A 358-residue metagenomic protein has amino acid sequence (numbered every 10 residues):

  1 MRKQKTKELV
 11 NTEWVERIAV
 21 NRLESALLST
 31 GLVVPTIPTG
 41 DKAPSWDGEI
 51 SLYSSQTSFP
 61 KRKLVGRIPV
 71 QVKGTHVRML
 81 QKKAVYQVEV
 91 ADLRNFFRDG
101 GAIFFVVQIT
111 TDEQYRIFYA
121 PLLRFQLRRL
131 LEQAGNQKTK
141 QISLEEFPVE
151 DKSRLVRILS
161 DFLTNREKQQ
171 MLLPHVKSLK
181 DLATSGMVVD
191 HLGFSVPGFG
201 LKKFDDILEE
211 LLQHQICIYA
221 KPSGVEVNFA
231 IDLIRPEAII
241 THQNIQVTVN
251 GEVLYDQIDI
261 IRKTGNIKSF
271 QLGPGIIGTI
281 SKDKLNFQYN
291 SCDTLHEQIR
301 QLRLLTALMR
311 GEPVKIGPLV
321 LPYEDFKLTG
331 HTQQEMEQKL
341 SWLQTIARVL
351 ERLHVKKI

Functional and structural regions predicted by a protein language model:
M1-R17: Interdomain/boundary linker segments immediately adjacent to catalytic/signaling cores
L9-E13, P38-T39, A91-N95: Short, charged/polar micro-motifs that form catalytic or ligand-binding hotspots
W14-Q87: Catalytic centers of nucleases
V65-R129: Elongated alpha-helical scaffolds
P69-R94, T248-I280, G317-G330: Generic detector of solvent-exposed, compositionally biased contiguous segments
I117-D161: Compact, glycine/acidic-enriched structural inserts
L144-G265: Charge-rich interaction segments
Q271-I358: Extended, amphipathic alpha-helical scaffolds
